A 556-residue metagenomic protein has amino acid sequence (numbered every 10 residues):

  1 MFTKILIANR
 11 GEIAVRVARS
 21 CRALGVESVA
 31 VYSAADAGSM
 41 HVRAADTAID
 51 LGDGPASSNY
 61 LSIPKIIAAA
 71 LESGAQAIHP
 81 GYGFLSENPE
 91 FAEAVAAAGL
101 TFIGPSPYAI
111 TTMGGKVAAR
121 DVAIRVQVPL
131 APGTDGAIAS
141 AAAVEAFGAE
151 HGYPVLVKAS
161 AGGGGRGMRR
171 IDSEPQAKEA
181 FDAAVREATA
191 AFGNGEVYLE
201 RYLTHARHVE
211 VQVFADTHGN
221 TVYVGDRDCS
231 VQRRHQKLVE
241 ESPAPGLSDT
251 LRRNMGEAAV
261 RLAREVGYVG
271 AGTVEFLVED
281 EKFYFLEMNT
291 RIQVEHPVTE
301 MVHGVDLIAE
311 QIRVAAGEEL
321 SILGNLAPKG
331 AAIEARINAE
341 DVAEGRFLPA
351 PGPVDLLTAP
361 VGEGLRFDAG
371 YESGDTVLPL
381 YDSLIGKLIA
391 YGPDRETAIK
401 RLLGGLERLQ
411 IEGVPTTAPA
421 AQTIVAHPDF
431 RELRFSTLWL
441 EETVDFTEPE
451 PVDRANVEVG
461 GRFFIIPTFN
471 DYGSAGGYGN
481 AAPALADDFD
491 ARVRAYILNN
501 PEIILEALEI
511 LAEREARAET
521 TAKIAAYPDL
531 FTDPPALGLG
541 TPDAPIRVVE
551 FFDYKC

Functional and structural regions predicted by a protein language model:
M1-V274, V278-H296: N-terminal beta-alpha lobe that positions the nucleotide/phosphoryl donor in ATP/NTP-coupled carboxylate activation
E87, Q176, A180, E300-L307 (+2 more regions): Short acidic-hydrophobic sequence patches enriched in Asp/Glu that either
E90, A118, A143, Q176 (+5 more regions): Residue-level recognition of oxygen-bearing side chains
I110, F435-L438, N500: Tandem CBS (Bateman) regulatory domains
A159-A161, H235-Q236, V377-S383, T541: Short, flexible turn/loop "capping" segments at secondary-structure junctions
G256, I308, A421, V493-R494 (+1 more regions): Alpha-helical structural signal
P297-E300, V305-G476: Catalytic cores of soluble metabolic enzymes centered on carboxylation/carboxyl-transfer
G479-K555: Extracytoplasmic thiol/disulfide redox context detector
